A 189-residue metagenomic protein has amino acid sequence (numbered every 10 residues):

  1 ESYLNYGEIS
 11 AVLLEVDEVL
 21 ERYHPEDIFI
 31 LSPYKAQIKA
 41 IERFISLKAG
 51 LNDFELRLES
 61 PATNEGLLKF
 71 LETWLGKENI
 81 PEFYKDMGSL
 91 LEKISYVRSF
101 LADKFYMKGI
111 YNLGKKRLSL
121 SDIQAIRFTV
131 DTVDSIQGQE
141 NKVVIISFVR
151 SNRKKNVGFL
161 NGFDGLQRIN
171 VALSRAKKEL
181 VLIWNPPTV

Functional and structural regions predicted by a protein language model:
E1-A176, L180-V181: Core RecA-like ATPase module of SF1/SF2 helicases and allied nucleic-acid translocases
W184-V189: Short beta-alpha junction loops
